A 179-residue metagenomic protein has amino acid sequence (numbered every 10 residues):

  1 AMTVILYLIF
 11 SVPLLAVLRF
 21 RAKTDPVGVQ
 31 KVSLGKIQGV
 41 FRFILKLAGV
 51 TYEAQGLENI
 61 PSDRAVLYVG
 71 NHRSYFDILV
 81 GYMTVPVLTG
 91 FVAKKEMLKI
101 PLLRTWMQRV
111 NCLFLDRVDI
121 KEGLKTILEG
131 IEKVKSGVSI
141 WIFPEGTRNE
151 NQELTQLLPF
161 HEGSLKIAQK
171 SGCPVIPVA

Functional and structural regions predicted by a protein language model:
A1-E53, T105-W106: A transmembrane-helix-recognition feature enriched in membrane-embedded lipid enzymes and envelope glyco-/phospholipid
L47-A179: Soluble catalytic domains of membrane acyltransferases
